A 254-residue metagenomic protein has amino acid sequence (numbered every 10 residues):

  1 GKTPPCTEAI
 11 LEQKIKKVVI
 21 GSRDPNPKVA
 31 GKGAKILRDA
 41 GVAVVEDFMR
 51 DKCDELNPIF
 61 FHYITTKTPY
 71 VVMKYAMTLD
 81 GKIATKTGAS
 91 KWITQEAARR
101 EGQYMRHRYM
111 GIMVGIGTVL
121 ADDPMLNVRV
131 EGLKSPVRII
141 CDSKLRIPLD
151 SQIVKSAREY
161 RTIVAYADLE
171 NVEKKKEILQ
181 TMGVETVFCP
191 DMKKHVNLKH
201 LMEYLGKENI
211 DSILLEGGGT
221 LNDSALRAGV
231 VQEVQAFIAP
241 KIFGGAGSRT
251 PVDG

Functional and structural regions predicted by a protein language model:
G1-D54: Active-site loop-to-helix "anion-binding N-cap" substructures in soluble metabolic enzymes
K2, V19, R23, A30-K35 (+2 more regions): Enzymes that bind and transform nitrogen-containing heteroaromatic metabolites
F48-A76: Proteins enriched for Cys/Gly/acidic motifs involved in redox and nucleic-acid/cofactor modification
